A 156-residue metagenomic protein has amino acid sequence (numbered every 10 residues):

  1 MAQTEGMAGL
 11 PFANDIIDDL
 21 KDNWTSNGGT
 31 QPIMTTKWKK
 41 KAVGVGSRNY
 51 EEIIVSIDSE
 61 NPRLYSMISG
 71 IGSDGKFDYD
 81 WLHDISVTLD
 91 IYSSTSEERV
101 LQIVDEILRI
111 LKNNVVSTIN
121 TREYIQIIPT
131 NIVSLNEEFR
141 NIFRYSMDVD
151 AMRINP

Functional and structural regions predicted by a protein language model:
M1-D74: Small/polar-rich, solvent-exposed N-terminal microdomains that initiate assembly or binding
I16, L20, I33-M34, I53-V55 (+5 more regions): Hydrophobic beta-strand residues in large extracellular and virion-surface proteins
R63-L64, E97-R99, N155: Residue-level signal for secondary-structure boundary sites
K76-D84, Y92-N114: Extracellular/virion structural assembly segments
D78-T95, N141-I154: Oligomerization/assembly interface segments of phage tail-like spikes and tubes
L108-P156: Acidic-leaning, charged glycine-interspersed low-complexity segments
